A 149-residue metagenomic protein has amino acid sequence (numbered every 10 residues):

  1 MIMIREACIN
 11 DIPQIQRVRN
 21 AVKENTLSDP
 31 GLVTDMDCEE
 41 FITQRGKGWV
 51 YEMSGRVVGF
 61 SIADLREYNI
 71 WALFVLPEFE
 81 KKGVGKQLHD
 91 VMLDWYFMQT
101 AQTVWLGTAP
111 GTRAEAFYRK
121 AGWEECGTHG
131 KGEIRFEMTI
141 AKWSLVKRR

Functional and structural regions predicted by a protein language model:
I2-R17: A short beta-loop-alpha structural element at the N-terminal edge of CoA-dependent acyl/N-acetyltransferase catalytic
Q16-T43: Conserved GNAT-fold acetyl-CoA-binding loop/helix
E39-V50, N69: A short helix-loop-beta-strand connector motif used in the catalytic cores of GNAT acetyltransferases and, in some
V50, R56-D64, N69-F74: Conserved beta-strand in the GNAT
L73-K81, T108-A109: A short, internal acetyl-CoA/4′-phosphopantetheine-binding micro-motif in the GNAT/acyltransferase core
K81-D94, K120: Conserved acetyl-CoA-binding loop-helix of GNAT-fold acetyltransferases
K86, P110-G127, G132: Conserved active-site alpha-helix within GNAT-family acetyltransferase domains
Y96-A109: Conserved GNAT acetyl-CoA-binding A-motif
